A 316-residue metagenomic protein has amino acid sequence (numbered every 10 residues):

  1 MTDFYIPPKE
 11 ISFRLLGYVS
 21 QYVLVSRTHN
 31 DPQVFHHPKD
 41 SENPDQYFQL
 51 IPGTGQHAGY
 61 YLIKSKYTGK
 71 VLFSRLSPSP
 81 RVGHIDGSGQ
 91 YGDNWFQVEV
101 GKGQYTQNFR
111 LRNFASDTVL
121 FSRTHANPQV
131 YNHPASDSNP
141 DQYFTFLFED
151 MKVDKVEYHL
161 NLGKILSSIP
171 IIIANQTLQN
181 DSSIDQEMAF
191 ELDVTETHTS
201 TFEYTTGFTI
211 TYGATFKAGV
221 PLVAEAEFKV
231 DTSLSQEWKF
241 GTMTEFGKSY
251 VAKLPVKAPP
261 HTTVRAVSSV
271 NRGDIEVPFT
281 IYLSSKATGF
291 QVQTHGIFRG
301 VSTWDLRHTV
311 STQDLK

Functional and structural regions predicted by a protein language model:
M1-K155: Lectin-like carbohydrate-binding module/patch detector with strong preference for beta-trefoil
E149-K316: Membrane-permeabilization and membrane-interfacing ectodomains
